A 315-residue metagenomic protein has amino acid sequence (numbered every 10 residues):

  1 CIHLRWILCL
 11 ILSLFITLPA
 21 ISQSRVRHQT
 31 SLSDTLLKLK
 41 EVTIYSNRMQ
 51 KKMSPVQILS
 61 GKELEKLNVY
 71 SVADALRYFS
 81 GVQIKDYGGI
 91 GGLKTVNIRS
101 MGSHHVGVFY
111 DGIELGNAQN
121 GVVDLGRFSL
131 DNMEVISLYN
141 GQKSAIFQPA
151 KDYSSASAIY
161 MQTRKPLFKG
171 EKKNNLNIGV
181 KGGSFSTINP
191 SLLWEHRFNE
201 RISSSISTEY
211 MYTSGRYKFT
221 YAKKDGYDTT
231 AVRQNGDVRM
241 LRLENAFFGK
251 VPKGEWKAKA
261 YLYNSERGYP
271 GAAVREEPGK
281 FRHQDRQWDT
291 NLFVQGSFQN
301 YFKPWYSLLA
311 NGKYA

Functional and structural regions predicted by a protein language model:
R25-R27, G215-Y217, T230-M240, K253-L308 (+1 more regions): Flexible loop and strand-edge segments within Gram-negative outer membrane beta-barrel domains
L36-L67: N-terminal periplasmic "start-of-domain" segments of outer-membrane beta-barrel proteins
M49, S103, L115, G183-F185 (+4 more regions): Structural signature of outer-membrane beta-barrel domains
A73, R77-E114: Extracytoplasmic beta-strand/coil segments of soluble accessory domains associated with Gram-negative outer-membrane
I90, K151, G183-S186, N235-R239 (+2 more regions): Short sequence motifs at beta-strands and strand-loop junctions characteristic of Gram-negative outer-membrane
V106, G170-L176, K181, I188 (+5 more regions): Outer-envelope beta-barrel architecture signal
L130-N177: A beta-strand signature from Gram-negative outer-membrane beta-barrel systems, especially the internal plug domain
P190-H196, L243-G249, V294-N300: Residues on the lipid-exposed face of transmembrane beta-strands in outer-membrane beta-barrel proteins
